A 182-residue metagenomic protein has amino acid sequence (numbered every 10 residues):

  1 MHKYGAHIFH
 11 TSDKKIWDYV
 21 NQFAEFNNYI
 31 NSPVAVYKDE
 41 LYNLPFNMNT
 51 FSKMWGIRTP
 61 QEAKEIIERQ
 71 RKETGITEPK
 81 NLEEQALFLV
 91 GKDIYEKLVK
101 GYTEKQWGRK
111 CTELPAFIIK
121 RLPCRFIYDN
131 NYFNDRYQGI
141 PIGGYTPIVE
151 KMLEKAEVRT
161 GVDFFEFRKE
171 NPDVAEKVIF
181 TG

Functional and structural regions predicted by a protein language model:
M1-E73: Dinucleotide-binding Rossmann-like beta1-alpha1 core, especially the glycine-rich loop that anchors the ADP
K15-D18, E25, I140-I142, F180-G182: Short amphipathic alpha-helical surface micro-motifs
E40-Y42, N49-K177, T181: Active-site/ligand-binding neighborhood in enzyme catalytic cores
